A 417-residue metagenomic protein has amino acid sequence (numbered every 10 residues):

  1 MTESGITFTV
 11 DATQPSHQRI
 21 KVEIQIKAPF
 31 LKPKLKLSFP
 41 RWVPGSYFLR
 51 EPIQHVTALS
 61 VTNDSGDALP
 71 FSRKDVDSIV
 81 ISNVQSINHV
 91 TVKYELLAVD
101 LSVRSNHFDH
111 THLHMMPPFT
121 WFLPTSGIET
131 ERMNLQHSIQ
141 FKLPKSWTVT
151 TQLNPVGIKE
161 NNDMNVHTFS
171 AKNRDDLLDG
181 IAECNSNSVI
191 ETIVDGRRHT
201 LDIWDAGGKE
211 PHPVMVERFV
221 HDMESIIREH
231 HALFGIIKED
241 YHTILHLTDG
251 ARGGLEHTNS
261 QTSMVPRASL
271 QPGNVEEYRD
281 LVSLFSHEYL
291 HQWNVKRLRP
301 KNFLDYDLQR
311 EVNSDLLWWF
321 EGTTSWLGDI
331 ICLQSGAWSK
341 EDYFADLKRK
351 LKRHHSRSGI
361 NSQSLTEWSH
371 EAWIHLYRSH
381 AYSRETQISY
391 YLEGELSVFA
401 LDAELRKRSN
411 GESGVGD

Functional and structural regions predicted by a protein language model:
M1-P15: N-terminal, polar/Ser/Thr-rich
V10-T13, Q25, S46-H110: A surface-exposed beta-strand-loop module
I20-I53, L123-P144: Surface-exposed beta-strand/loop patches in extracellular or lumenal glycoproteins
P40, K93-E183: Extended, low-hydrophobicity, Ser/Thr/Pro/Gly-biased non-transmembrane segments
P52-H55, N134-N154, V166-D176, G208-Y241 (+4 more regions): Zn2+-dependent metallopeptidase catalytic core
I190-L316: Juxtacatalytic substrate-recognition/specificity segment
L298-Y306, E311-Y391: Acidic/His/Gly-enriched intrinsically disordered linker/tail segments that often contain short helix/coil "MoRF-like"
E341, L376-D417: Amphipathic alpha-helical substructures
